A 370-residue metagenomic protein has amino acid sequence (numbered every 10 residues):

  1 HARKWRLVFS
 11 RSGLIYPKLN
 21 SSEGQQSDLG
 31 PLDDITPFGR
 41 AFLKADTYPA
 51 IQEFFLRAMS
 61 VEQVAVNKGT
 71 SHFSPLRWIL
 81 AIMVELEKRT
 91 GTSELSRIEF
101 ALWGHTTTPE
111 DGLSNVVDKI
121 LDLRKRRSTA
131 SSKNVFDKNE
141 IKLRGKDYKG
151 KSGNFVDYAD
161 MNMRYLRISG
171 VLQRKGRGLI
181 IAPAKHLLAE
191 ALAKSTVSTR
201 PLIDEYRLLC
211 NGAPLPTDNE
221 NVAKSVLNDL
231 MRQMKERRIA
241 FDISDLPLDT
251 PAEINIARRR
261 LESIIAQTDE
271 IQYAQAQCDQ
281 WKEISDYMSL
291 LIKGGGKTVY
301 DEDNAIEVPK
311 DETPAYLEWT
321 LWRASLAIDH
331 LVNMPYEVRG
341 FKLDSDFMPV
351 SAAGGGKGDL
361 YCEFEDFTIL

Functional and structural regions predicted by a protein language model:
H1, K146-G153, D303-K310, D344-S351: Short, flexible/disordered intra-domain loops and linkers
H1-D269, A274-E283: Donor-sugar nucleotide-binding helix/loop cap in glycosyltransferases
V8, Y165, S169, Y287 (+3 more regions): Generic, well-ordered alpha-helical scaffold segments in large soluble proteins
V135-E140, G295-D301, E365-T368: Short amphipathic alpha-helical segments, especially helix-boundary/capping motifs
W281, S285, S289-W322: Nuclease catalytic cores
T313-L370: Catalytic centers of nucleases
